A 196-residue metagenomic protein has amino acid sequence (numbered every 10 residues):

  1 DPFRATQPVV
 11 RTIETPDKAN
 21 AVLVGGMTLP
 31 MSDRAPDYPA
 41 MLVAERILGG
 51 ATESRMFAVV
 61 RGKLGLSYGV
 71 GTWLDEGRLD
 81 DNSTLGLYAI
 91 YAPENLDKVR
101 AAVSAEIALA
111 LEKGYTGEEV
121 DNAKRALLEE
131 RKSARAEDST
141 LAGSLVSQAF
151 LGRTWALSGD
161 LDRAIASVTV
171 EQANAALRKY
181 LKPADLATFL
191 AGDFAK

Functional and structural regions predicted by a protein language model:
D1-E53: His/Glu-based metal-binding/catalytic segments typifying zinc-dependent metallopeptidases
R11-T12, W73-D75, D162, N174-R178: Generic recognition of flexible, low-complexity loop/linker segments
N20-S32, F57-S167, P183-G192: M16 family metallopeptidases and their MPP-like homologs
M41, F57, N174: Generic structural marker for isolated residues within well-ordered, non-membrane alpha-helices of soluble domains
